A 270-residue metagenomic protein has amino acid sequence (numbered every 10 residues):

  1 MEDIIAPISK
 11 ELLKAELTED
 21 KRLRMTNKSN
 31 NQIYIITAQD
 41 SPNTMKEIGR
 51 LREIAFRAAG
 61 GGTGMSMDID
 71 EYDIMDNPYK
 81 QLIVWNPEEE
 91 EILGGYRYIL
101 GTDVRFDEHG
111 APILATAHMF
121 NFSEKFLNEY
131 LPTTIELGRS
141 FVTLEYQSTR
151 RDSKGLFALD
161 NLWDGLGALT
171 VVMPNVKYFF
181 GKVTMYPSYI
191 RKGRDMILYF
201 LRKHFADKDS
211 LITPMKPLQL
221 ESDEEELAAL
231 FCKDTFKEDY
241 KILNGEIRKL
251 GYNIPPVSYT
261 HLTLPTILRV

Functional and structural regions predicted by a protein language model:
E2-Q39: Conserved N-terminal entry element of GNAT/NAT acetyltransferase domains
M25-D70, K80-L100: Short amphipathic alpha-helix that is part of the acyltransferase structural core
R97-R150, R194-Q219: Conserved acyl-donor/pantetheine-binding loop and adjacent beta-alpha core of acyl/acetyltransferases and related
V142-L144, G181-Y189: Conserved beta-strand-loop-alpha-helix junction that forms the acyl-donor binding cleft
R151-A168: Conserved acetyl-CoA-binding loop-helix of GNAT-fold acetyltransferases
V171-V183: Conserved GNAT acetyl-CoA-binding A-motif
L211-P255: A conserved mid-domain beta-alpha-beta active-site/ligand-binding segment of alpha/beta enzyme cores
T260-T266: Conserved small/polar residues in nucleotide/adenosyl-binding loops
